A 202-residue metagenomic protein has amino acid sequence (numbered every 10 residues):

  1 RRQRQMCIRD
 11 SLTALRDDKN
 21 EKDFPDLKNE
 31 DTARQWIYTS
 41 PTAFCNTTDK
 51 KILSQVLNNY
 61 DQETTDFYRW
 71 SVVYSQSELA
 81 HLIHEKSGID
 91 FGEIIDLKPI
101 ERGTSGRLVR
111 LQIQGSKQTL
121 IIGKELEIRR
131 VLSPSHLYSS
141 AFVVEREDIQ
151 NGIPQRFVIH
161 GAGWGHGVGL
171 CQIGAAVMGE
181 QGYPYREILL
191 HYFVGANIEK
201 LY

Functional and structural regions predicted by a protein language model:
R1-Q5, R9-Y202: Conserved, single-site charged/polar hotspot
